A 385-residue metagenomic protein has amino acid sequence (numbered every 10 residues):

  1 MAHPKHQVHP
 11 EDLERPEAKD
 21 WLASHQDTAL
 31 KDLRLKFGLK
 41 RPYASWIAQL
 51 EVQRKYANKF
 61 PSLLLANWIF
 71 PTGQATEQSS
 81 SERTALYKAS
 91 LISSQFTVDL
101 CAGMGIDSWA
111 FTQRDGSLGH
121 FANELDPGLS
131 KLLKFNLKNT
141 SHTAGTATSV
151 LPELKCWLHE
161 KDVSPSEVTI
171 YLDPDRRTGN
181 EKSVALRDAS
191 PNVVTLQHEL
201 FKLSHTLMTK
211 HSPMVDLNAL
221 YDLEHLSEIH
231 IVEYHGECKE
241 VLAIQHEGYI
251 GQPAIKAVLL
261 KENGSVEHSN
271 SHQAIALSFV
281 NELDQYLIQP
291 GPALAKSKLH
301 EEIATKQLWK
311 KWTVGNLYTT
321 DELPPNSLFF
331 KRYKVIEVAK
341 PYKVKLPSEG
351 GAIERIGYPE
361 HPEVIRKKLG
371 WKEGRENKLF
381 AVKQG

Functional and structural regions predicted by a protein language model:
M1-G385: SAM-dependent transferase fold signal centered on methyltransferase-like domains, encompassing both Class I
